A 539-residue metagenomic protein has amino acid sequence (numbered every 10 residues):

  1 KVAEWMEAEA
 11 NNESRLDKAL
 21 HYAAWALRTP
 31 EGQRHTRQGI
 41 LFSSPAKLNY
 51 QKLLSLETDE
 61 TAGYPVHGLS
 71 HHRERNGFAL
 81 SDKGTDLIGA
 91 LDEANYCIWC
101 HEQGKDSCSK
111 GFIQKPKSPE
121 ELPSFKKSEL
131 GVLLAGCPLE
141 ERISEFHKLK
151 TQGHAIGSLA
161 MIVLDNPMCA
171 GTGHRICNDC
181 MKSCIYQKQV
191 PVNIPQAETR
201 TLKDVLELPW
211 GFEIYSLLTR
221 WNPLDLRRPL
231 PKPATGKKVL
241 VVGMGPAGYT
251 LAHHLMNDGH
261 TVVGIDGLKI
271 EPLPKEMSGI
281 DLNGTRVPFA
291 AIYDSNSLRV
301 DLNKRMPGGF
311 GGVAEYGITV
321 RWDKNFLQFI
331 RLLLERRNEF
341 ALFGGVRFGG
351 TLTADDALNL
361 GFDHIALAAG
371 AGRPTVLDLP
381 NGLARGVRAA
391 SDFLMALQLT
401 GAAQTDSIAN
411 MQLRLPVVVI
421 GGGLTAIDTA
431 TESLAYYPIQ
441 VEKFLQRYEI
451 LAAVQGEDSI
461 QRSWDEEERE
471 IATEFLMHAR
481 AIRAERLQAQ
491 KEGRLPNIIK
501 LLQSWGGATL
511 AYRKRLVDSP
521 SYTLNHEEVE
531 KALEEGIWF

Functional and structural regions predicted by a protein language model:
K1-T235, L282-F329, L333-R336, L367-G386 (+1 more regions): Ferredoxin-type iron-sulfur electron-transfer modules and their immediate structural context
A90, L240-V242, G361-G370, V417-I420: Short hydrophobic core segments
V205-K232, N338, G350, P374-L501: Glycine-rich dinucleotide-binding loop and its adjacent helix/turn
A234-G264, L424-Y436: N-terminal Rossmann-like FAD-binding beta1-loop-alpha1 element of flavoenzymes
T235-K238, G345, T351, L413-P416 (+1 more regions): Phosphate-coordination loops involved in phosphoryl transfer and adenosine-cofactor binding
L268-I270, K514: Residues in the short beta-alpha loop(s) of Rossmann-like NAD(P)-binding domains
V300-F310, I318-L352, L360-A369, P438-F539: A Rossmann-like FAD-binding core segment of flavoenzymes
